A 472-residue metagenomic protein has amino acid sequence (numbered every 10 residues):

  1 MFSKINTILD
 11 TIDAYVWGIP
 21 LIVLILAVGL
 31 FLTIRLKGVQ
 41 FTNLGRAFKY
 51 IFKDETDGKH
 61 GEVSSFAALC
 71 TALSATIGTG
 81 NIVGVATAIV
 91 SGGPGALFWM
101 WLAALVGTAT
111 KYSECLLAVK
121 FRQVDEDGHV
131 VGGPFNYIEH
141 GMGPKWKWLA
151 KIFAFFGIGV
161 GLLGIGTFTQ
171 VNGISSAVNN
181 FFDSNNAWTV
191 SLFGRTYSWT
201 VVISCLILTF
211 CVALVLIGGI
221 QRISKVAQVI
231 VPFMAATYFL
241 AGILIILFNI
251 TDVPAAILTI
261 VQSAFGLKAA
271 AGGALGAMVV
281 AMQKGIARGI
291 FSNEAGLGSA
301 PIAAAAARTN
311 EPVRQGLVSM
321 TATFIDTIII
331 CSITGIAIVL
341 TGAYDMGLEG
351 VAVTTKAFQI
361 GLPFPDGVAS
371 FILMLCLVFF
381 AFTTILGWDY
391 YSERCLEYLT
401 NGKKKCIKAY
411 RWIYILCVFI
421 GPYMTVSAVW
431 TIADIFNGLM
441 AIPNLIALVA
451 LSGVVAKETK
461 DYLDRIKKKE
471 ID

Functional and structural regions predicted by a protein language model:
M1-T79, I89-A96, G107, F419 (+1 more regions): N-terminal alpha-helical transmembrane segments of multi-pass membrane transport and channel/translocase proteins
K4-I5, R35-Q40, G80-V85, G161-I174 (+6 more regions): Transmembrane helix-loop junctions in multi-pass membrane proteins
D10-R46, V90-G128, L149, D326-I333 (+2 more regions): Extracellular loop-to-transmembrane helix junctions
L24-F31, L36-F48, V171-V178, W199-V261 (+2 more regions): Membrane-interface loop-to-helix entry segments
L32-T33, S74, A103-G128, F135 (+3 more regions): Helix-loop-helix module between adjacent transmembrane segments
T33, E114-R122, E126, I243-T259 (+4 more regions): Extracellular/periplasmic helix-exit of transmembrane alpha-helices
G38-S65, T87-I89, G93-L97, W101 (+5 more regions): Flexible loop linkers connecting adjacent transmembrane helices in multi-pass alpha-helical membrane transporters
G58-S91, L117-G141, I152-F155, G159 (+2 more regions): Alpha-helical membrane segments and immediately flanking helix-loop junctions that form or couple to the substrate/ion
